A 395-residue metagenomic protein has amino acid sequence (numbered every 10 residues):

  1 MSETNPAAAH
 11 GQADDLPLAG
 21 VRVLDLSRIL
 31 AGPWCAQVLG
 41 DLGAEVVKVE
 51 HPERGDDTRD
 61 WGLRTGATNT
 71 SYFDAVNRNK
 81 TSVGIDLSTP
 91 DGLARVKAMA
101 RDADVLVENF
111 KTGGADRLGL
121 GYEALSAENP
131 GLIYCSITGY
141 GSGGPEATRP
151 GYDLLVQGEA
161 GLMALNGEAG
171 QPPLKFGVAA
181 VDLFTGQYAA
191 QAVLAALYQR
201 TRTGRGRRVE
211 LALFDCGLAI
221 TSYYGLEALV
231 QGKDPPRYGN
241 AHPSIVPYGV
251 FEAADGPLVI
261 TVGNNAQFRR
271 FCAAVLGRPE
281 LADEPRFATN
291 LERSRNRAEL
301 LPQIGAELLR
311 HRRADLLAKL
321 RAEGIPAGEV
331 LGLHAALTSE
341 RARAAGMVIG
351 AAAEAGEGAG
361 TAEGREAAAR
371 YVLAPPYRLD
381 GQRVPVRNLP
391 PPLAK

Functional and structural regions predicted by a protein language model:
M1-R202, R237, A355-E363, N388 (+1 more regions): N-terminal helix-loop segment corresponding to the beta1-alpha1 unit of nucleotide/adenylate-binding folds
M1-R22, E252, L333-K395: Terminal low-complexity tails and localization/encapsulation signals of metabolic enzymes
E53, Y140-G141, L213-L218, D255-P257 (+2 more regions): Glycine-rich beta-alpha junction loops
F73, Y238-P243, Y248-V250, R295 (+2 more regions): Short Gly/Pro-enriched turn/cap motifs at secondary-structure boundaries
S82-G84, V156, P257-V262, L373: Short hydrophobic-aromatic micro-motifs
S142, G170-V178, T201-G217, P236-P243 (+1 more regions): Conserved Rossmann-fold dehydrogenase catalytic segment
G186-G206, A219-Q231, A273-A282: Oxidoreductase and adenylate-handling cofactor-binding alpha/beta cores
V246-E323, A327, H334, G358-T361: Aromatic-enriched alpha-helical interface/lid elements that frame and gate functional surfaces
